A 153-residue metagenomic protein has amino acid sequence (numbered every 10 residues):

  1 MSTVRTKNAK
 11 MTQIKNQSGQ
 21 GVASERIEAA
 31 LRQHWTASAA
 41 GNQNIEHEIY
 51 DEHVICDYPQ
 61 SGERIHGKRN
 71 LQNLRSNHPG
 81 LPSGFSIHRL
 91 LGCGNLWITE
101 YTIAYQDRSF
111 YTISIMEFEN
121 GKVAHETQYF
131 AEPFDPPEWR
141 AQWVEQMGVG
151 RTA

Functional and structural regions predicted by a protein language model:
S2-A23, Q72-A153: A beta-strand edge to alpha-helix "cap/lid" segment located at domain peripheries
Q17-I49: Short acidic-aromatic low-complexity motifs
E25-R26, Q43-C93: A solvent-exposed, acidic/Ser-Thr-rich amphipathic alpha-helical stretch
L31, W35, R64, K122: N-terminal/domain-start segments enriched in small and hydrophobic, helix-friendly residues, covering either
H34-A37, C56-D57, E100: Alpha-helix C-capping/helix-to-loop hinge sites
